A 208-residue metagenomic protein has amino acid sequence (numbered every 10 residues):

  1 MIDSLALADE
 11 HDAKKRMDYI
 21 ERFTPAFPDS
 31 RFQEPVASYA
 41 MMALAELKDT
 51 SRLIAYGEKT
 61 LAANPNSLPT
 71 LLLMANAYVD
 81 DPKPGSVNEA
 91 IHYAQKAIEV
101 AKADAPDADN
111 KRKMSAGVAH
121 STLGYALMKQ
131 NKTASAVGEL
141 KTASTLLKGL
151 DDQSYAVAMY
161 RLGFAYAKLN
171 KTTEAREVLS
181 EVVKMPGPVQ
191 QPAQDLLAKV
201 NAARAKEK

Functional and structural regions predicted by a protein language model:
M1-P35, K206-K208: N-terminal leader/linker segments that initiate helical-solenoid repeat arrays
D3-A6, Y39-A40, M74, A116 (+3 more regions): Structural register within alpha-helical repeat arrays
T24-Q33, A62-N64, A97-S115, L146-Q153: Flexible helix-coil transition and linker loops at the boundaries of alpha-helical arrays
Q33-V36, T70, D107, A119 (+3 more regions): TPR alpha-solenoid repeat register
A119, F164, K168-K208: Terminal, low-structured helical/coil segments at or just beyond the last alpha-helical repeat
